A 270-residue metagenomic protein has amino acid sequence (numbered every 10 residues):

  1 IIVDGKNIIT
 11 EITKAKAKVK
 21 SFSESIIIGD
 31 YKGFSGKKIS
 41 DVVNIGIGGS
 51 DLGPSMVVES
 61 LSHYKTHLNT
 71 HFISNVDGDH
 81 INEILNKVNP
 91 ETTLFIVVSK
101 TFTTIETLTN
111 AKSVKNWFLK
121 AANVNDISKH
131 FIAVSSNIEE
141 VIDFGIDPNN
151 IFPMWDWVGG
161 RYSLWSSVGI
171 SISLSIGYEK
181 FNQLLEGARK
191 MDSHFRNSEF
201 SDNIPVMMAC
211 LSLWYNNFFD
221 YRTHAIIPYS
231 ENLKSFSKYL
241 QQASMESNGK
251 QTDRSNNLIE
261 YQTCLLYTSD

Functional and structural regions predicted by a protein language model:
I1-F34: Extended, charge-enriched "interface" segments that sit outside catalytic cores
I2-E11, I39-V43, H67-T70, E91-T103 (+4 more regions): Glycine- and acidic
K18-G29, K37, G78-E91: N-terminal small/polar loop signature for handling phosphorylated ligands or for N-terminal nucleophile
S21-I27, S55-S60, L108-L119, Q242-N248: Short, well-ordered amphipathic alpha-helices
D41-E91, I227, N232-L266: Anionic-ligand anchoring segments at beta-strand to alpha-helix junctions in alpha/beta enzyme folds, i.e., glycine
G49, V76-D77, K100-T103, S135-E140 (+1 more regions): Acidic, glycine-rich active-site loops and adjacent beta-strand->loop/helix elements that engage anionic groups
G53, V57, I81, V97-K100 (+2 more regions): Extended, hydrophobic alpha-helical segments in both membrane/secreted and soluble proteins
W117-S269: Active-site phosphate/pyrophosphate-binding segments
